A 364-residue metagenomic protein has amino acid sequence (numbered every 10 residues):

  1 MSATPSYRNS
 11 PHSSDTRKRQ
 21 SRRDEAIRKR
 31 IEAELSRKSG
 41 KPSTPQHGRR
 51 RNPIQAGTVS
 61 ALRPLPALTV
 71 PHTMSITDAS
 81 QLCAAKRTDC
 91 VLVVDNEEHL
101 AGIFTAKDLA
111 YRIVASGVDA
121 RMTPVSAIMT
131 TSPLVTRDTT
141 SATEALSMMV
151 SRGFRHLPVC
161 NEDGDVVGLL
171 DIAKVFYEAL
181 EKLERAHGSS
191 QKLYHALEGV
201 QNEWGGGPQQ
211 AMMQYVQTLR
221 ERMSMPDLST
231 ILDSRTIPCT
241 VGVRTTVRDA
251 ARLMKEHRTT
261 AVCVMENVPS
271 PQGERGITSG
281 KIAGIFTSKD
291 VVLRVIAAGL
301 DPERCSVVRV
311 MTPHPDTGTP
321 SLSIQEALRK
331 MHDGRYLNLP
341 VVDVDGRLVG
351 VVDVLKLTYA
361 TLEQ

Functional and structural regions predicted by a protein language model:
M1-Q364: Tandem CBS (Cystathionine beta-synthase) repeat/Bateman regulatory domains
